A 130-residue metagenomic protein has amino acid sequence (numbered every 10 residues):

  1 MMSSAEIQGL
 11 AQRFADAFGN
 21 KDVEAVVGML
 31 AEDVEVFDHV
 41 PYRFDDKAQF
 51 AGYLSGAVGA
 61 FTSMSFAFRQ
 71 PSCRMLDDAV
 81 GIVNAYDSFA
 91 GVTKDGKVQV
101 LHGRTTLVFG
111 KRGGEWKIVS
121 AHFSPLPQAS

Functional and structural regions predicted by a protein language model:
M1-A5, A129-S130: Basic/polar N-terminal segments that are highly enriched at the extreme N-terminus, encompassing both cleavable
S4-A5, V23-A79, V100: A solvent-exposed, acidic/Ser-Thr-rich amphipathic alpha-helical stretch
A11, F66-S72, Y86, R104: Short structured motifs
F14, K21-D22: Short helix-adjacent coil turns
A60, F89-Q99, P127: Short, cysteine-centered beta-strand-loop-beta hairpins and adjacent loop/turn segments enriched in charged/polar
A79-F89: A short hydrophobic beta-strand element
H102-A129: Short beta-strand edge/turn micro-motifs at domain boundaries
